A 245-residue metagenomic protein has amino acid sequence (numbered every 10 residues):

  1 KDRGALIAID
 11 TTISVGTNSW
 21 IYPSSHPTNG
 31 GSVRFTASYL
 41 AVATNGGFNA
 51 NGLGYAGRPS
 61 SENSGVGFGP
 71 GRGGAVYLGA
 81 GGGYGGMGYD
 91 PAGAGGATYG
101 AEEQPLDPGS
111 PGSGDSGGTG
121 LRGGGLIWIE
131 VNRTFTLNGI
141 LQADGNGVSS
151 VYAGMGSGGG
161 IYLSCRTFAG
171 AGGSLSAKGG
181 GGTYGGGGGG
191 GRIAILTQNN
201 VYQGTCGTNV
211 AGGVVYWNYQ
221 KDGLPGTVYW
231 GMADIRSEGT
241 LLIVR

Functional and structural regions predicted by a protein language model:
K1, L6, T136, T167-G172 (+1 more regions): Secondary-structure transition/capping motifs at alpha-helix termini and the adjoining loop/turn into the next element
A5, Y229-R245: Enriched but not universal
L6-I7, G31: Divalent metal-cofactor coordination and adjacent catalytic microenvironments
T12, G16-A194, A211-P225: Glycine-centric low-complexity/flexibility signal
Q203-G212: Active-site and glycan-interaction determinants of carbohydrate-active enzymes
